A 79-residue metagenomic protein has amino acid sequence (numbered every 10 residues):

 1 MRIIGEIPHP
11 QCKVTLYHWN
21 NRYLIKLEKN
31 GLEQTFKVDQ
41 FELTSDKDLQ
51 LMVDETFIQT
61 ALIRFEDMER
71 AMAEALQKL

Functional and structural regions predicted by a protein language model:
M1-R2, C12, F36, K47 (+2 more regions): Residue-level marker of intrinsically disordered, low-complexity segments enriched for small/polar residues
R2-Q34: N-terminal acidic leader/helix
E33-F41: Short amphipathic beta-strand/extended segments with alternating polar/hydrophobic composition
E42-L79: Mixed-charge, Lys/Arg-enriched low-complexity segments
